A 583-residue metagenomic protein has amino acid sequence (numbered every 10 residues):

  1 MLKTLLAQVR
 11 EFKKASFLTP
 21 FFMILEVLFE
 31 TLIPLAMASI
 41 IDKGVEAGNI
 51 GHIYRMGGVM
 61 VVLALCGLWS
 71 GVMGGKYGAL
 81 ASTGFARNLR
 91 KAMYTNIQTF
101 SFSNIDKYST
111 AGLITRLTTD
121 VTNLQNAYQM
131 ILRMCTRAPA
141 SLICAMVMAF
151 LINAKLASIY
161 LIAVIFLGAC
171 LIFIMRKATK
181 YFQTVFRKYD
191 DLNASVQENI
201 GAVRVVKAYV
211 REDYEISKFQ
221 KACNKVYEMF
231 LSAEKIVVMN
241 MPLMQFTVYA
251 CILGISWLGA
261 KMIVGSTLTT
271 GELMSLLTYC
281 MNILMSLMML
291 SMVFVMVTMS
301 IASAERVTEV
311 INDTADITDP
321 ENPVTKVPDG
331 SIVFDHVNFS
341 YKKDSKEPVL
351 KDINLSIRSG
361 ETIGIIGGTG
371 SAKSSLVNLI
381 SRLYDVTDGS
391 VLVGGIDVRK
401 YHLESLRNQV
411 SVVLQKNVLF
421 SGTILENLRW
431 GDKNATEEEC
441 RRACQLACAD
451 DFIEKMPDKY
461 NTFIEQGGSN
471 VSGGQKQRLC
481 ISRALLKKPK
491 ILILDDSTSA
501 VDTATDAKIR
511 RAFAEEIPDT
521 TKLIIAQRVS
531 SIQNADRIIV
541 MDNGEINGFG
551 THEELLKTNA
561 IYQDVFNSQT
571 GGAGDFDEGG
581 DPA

Functional and structural regions predicted by a protein language model:
M1-E30, M37, V45-V59, G74-G78 (+14 more regions): Membrane-integrated ABC transporters
L2, F17-L18, R90, D106 (+9 more regions): Alpha-helical membrane-protein architecture signal
R10-K14, G78, T99-S103, T119-L132 (+7 more regions): An intracellular "coupling" helix at the cytosolic face of ABC transporter transmembrane type-1 domains
E11, A15-L28, S39, L63 (+3 more regions): Transmembrane helices of ABC transporter permease
F21-F22, F29-D42, L63-T110, I114 (+10 more regions): Juxtamembrane helix-loop junctions of ABC transporter transmembrane domains
A47, T83, K91-T115, T119-V121 (+5 more regions): Short intracellular "coupling" helices and adjacent cytoplasmic loop segments at the cytosolic face of multi-pass
G48-G58, C144, M148-I162, S232-E305 (+1 more regions): Helix-loop-helix
T325-A583: ABC-type nucleotide-binding domain
